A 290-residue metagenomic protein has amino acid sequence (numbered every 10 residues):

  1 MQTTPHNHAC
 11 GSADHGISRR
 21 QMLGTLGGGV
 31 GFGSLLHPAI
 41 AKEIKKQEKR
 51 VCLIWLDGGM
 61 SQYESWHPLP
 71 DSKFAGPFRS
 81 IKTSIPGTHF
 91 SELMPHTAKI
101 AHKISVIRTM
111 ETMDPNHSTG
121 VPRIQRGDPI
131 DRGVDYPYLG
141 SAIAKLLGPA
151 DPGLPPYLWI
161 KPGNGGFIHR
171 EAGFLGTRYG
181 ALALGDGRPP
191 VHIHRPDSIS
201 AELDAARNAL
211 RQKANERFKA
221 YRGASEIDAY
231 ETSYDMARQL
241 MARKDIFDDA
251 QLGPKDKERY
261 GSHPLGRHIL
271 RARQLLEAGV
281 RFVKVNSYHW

Functional and structural regions predicted by a protein language model:
M1-W290: Ligand-binding pockets and gating/stacking loops
